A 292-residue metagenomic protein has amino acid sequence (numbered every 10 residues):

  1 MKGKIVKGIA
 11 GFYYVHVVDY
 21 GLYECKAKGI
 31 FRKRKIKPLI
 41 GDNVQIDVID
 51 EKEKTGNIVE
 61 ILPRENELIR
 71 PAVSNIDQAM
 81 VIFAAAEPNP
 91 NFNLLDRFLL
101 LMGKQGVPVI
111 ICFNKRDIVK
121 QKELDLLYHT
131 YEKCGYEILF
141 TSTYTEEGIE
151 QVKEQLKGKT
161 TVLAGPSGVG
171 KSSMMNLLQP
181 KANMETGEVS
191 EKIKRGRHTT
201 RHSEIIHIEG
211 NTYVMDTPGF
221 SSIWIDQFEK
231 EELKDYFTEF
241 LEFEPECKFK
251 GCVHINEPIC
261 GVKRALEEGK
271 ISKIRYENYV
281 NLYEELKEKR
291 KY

Functional and structural regions predicted by a protein language model:
M1-I9: Structural detector for short beta-strands of small beta-barrel domains
G11, G29, K35-K52, L62-Q78 (+4 more regions): Helix-rich effector regions associated with P-loop NTPase G domains
Y13-V17, C25, I46: SH3/SH3-like beta-barrel fold
G21-I30: Short, structured beta-strand/loop micro-motifs enriched in basic residues and often containing a Trp
E51-E67, D77-L94, V107-Q121, E246: Conserved Switch II/interswitch segment of TRAFAC-class P-loop GTPases
F92-F140, N278-N281, E285: Charged, amphipathic alpha-helical linker segments immediately N-terminal to NTP-binding catalytic cores
D117-V169: Canonical P-loop GTPase G-domain recognition
S167, K171-S173, L177: Walker A/P-loop
